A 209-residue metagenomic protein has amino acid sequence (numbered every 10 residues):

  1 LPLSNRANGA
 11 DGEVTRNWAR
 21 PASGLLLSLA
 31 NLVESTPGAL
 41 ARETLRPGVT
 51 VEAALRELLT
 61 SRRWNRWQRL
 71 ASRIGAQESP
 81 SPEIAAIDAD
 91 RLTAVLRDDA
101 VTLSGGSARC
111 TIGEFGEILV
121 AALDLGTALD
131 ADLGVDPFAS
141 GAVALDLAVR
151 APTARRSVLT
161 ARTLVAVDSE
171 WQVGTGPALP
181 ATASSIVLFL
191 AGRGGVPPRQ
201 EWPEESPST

Functional and structural regions predicted by a protein language model:
L1-A53, L59-T209: Structured surface interface patches that mediate subunit assembly and partner/cofactor docking
